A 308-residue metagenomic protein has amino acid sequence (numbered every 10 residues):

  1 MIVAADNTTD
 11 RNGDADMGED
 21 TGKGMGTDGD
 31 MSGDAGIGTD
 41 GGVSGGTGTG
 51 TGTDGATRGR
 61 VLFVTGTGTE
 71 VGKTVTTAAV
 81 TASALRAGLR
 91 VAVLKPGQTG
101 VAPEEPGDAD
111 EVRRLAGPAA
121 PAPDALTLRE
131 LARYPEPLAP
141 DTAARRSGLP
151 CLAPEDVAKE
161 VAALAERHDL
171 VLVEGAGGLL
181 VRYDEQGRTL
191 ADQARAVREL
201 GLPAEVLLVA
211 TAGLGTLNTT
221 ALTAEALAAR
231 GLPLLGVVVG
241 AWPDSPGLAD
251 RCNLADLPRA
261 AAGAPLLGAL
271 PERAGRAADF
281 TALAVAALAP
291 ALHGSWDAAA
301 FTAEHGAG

Functional and structural regions predicted by a protein language model:
M1-M17, D40, T53-V64: Extreme N-terminal, non-catalytic leader segments that precede Walker-type/kinase nucleotide-binding cores
I2-N7, E225-G308: C-terminal lobe/tail of nucleotide-utilizing enzymes
M17, T21-T53: Long, intrinsically disordered low-complexity tandem-repeat segments
G59, L89-R90, R167-D169, P203: Short, high-confidence coil segments that cap the C-terminus of an alpha-helix and link into the following beta-strand
V64-T77: Glycine-rich phosphate-binding P-loop
V75-C151, A162-A163: N-terminal phosphate/diphosphate-binding loop that engages ATP/GTP or pyrophosphate donors across diverse enzyme folds
A139-Y183, A191: Phosphate-binding/switch loop-helix module in NTP-utilizing enzymes
L170, G175-G263: Conserved catalytic-core segment of NTP-binding enzymes
